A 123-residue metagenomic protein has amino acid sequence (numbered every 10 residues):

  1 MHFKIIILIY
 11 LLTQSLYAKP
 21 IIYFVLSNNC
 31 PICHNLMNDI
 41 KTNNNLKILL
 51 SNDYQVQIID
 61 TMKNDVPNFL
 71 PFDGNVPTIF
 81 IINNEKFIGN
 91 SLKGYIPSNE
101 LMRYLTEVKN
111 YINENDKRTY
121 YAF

Functional and structural regions predicted by a protein language model:
M1-A18: Classical Sec-dependent N-terminal signal peptides that target proteins to the secretory pathway
K19-N29: Short active-site neighborhood of thiol/selenol oxidoreductases, capturing the structured segment around
Y23-F24, V56-I58, T78-F80: Structural recognition of the beta-strand scaffold that forms the well-ordered cores of secreted hydrolase catalytic
C30-H34, I79: The canonical Cys-X-X-Cys-His
H34-L49: Typically the conserved alpha-helix immediately C-terminal to a functionally engaged Cys/Sec in thioredoxin-like
L50-D65: Thiol-based oxidoreductase modules, predominantly thioredoxin-like and allied folds used for disulfide exchange
V66-F72: Short amphipathic alpha-helix with an adjacent loop that forms part of the alpha/beta core around
T78-A122: Non-catalytic, surface beta->alpha helical segment in thiol-disulfide oxidoreductase systems
